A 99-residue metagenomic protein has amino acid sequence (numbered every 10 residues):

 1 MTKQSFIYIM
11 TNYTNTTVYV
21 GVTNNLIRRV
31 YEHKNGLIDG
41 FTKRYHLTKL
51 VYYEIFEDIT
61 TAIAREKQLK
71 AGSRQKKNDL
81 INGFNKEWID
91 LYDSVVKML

Functional and structural regions predicted by a protein language model:
M1-I38, K43-Y53, I63-K67, L80-L99: GIY-YIG nuclease catalytic motif and its immediate N-terminal context
F56: Short, surface-exposed polybasic/aromatic micro-patch for ligand or macromolecular engagement
I59: C2H2-type zinc-finger recognition helix
A71-R74: A common structural junction motif
